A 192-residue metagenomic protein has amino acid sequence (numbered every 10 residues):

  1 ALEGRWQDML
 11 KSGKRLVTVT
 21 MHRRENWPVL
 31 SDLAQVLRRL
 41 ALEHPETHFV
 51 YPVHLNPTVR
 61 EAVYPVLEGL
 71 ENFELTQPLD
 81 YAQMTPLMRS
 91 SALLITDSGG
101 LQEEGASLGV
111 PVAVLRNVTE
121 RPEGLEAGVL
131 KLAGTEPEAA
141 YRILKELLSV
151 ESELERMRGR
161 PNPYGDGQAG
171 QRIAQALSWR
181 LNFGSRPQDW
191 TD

Functional and structural regions predicted by a protein language model:
A1-T47, Y51, P57-D192: Nucleotide-activated sugar donor-binding and catalytic core shared by glycosyltransferases and related lipid-linked
